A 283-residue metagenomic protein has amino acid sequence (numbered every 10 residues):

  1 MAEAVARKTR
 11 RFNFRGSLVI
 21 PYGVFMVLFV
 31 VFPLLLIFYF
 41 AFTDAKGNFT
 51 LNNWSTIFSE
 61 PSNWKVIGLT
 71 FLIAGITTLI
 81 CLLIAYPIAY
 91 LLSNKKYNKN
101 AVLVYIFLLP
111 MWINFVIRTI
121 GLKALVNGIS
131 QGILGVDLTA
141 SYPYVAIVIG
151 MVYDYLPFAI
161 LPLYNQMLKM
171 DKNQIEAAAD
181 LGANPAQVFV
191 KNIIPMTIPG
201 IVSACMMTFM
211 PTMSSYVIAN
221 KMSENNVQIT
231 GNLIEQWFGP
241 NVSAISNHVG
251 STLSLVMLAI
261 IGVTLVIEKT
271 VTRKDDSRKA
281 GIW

Functional and structural regions predicted by a protein language model:
A2-E3, G16, V24-P61, L125 (+3 more regions): Short membrane-interfacial helix/loop motifs at transmembrane-helix boundaries
A2-R10, G16-P21, F32, L36 (+3 more regions): C-terminal transmembrane helix and the adjacent membrane-cytosol boundary/short C-terminal tail of inner/organellar
V5-R11, I76-F107, I120, A124 (+1 more regions): Transmembrane-helix boundary motif in ABC transporter permease subunits
L18-V19, I88-L122, I175, F189 (+2 more regions): Cytoplasmic-entry segments and transmembrane alpha-helices of multi-pass inner-membrane transporters
I20-V30, I160-L163, D171, P185-S215: Transmembrane alpha-helices
L51, V116-V152, A186, M222-N226: Membrane-interfacial helix termini and adjacent extracytoplasmic/periplasmic loops of multi-pass transporters
W54-I57, P61, M213-K274, W283: Interhelical loop and adjacent transmembrane-helix boundary motif in polytopic membrane transport permeases
A140-A179, V188, I193, C205 (+1 more regions): Membrane-cytosol interface at the C-terminal ends of specific transmembrane alpha-helices in multi-pass membrane
